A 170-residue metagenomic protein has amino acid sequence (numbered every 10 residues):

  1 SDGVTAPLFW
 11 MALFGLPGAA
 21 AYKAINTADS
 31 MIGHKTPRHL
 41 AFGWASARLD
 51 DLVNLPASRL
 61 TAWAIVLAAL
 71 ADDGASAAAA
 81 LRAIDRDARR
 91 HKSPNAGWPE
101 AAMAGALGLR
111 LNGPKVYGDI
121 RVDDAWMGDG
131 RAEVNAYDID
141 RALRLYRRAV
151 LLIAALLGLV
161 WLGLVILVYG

Functional and structural regions predicted by a protein language model:
S1-A21, I25-A28, G33-G170: Hydrophobic alpha-helical transmembrane segments
